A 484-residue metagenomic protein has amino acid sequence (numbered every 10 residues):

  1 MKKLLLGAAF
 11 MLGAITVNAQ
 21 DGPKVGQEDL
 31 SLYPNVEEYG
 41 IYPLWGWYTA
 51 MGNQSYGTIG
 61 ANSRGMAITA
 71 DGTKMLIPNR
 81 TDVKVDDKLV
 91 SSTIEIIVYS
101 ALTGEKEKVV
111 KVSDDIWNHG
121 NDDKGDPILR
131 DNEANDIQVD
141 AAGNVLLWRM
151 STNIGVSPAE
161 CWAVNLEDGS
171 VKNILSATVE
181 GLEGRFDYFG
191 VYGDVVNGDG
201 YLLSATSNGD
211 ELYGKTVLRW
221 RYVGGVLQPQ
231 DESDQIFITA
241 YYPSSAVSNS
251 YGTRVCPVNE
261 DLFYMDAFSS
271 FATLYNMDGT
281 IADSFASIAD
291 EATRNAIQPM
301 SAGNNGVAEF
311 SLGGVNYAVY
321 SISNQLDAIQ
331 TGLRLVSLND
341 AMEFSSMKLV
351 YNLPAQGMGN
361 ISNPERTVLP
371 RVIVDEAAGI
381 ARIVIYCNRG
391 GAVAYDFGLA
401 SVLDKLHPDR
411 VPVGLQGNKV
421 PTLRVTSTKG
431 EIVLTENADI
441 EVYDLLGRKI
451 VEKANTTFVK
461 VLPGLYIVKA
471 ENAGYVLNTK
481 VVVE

Functional and structural regions predicted by a protein language model:
A9-N18: Hydrophobic h-region of N-terminal signal peptides that target proteins for export in Gram-negative bacteria
P23-T58, E107-R130, S170-Y192, V226-N249 (+2 more regions): Surface-exposed loop and turn segments in beta-propeller and other repeat-based domains that flank or scaffold
Y48-I68, G120-Q138, L147-S151, V179-N208 (+6 more regions): Signature of short aromatic-glycine-proline-rich micro-motifs recurring in repeat-based ectodomains
D71-T73, A142-N144, G198-G200, N259-D261 (+2 more regions): Short coil/turn segments that connect the beta-strands within blades of beta-propeller domains
R80-V90, S151-S157, S207-Y213, S269-F271 (+2 more regions): Short glycine/acidic-enriched loop and turn motifs that connect beta-strands
S91-G104, S157-G169, G214-G225, T331-L338 (+1 more regions): Beta-propeller blade signature
S270, D290-Y351: Loop/turn-rich, solvent-exposed surfaces of beta-rich toroidal or solenoidal domains
G414-E484: C-terminal outer-membrane/trafficking sorting elements
